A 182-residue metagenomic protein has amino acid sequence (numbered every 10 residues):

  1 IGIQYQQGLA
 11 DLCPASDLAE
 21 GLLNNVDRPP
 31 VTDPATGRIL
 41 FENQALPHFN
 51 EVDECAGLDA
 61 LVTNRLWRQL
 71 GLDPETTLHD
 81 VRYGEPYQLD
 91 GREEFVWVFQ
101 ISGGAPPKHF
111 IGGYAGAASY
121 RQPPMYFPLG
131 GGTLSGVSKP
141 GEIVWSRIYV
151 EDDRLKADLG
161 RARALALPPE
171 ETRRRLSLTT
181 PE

Functional and structural regions predicted by a protein language model:
G2-E182: Anaerobic metallocofactor- and corrinoid-dependent redox/one-carbon enzyme cores, especially those from methanogenesis
